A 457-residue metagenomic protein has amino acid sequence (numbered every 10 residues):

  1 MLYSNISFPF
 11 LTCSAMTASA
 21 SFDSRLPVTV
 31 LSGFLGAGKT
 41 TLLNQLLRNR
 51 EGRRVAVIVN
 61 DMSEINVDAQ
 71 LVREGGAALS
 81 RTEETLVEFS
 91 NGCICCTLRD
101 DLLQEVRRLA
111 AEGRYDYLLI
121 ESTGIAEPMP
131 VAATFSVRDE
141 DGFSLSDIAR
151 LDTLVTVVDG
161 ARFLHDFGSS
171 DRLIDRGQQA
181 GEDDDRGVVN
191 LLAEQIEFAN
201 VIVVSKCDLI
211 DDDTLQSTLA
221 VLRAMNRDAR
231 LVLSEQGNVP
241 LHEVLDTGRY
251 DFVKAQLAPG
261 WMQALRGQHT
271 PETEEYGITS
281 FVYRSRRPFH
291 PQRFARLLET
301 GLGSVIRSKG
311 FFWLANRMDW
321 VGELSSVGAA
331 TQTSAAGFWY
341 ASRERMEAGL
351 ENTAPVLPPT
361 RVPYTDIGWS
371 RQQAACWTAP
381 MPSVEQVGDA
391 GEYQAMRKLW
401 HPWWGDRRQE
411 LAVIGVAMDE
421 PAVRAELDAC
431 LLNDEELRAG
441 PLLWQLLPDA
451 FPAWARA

Functional and structural regions predicted by a protein language model:
Y3, F8-F10: Aromatic (phenylalanine/tyrosine) cluster motif
T17, E64, F163, S169-W403 (+2 more regions): C-terminal accessory "lid"/substrate-recognition subdomains
A20-S32, A37, T41-N190: Nucleotide-state-sensitive switch-loop elements of NTP-binding domains
I58-N60, T156-D159, V203-K206, V282-R284 (+1 more regions): Conserved beta-strand segments of the P-loop GTPase G domain that flank and frequently precede/overlap
A69, R99, M129-A132, D212-Q216 (+2 more regions): Conserved strand-to-helix beginnings and helix N-cap segments that scaffold or border functional pockets
L297, V423-C430: Short amphipathic alpha-helices in soluble, non-transmembrane regions that often serve as interface/regulatory elements
L411-I414, E420-E426, E436-W444: Well-ordered alpha/beta subsegment
